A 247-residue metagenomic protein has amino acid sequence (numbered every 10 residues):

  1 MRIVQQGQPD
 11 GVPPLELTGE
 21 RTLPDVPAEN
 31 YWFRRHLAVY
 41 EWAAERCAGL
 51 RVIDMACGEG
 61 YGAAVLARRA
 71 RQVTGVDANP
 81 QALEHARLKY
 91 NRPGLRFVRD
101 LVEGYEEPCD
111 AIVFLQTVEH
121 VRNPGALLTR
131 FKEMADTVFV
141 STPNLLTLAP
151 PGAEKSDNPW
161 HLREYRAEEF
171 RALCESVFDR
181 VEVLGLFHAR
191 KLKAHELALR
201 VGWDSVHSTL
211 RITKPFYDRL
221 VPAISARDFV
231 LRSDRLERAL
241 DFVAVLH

Functional and structural regions predicted by a protein language model:
M1-A111, L115, G125-L128, W160 (+2 more regions): Conserved N-terminal segment of class I S-adenosyl-L-methionine
G62-A63, L146-P150, R190-H195: Short catalytic/ligand-binding loop motif for oxyanion handling, primarily in non-cytosolic enzymes, centered on
L66, F131, C174: Class I S-adenosylmethionine-dependent transferase superfamily signal
L115-V118, S141: Residues lining the SAM
G125-F139: A short glycine-rich, Lys/Arg-flanked "PGG" loop and its adjoining helix->strand segment in the class I
V140-R163: Short, glycine-/aromatic-enriched active-site segment of Class I SAM-dependent methyltransferases
L162-F178: Short alpha-helix
S176-A198: Substrate-binding/catalytic lobe of Class I Rossmann-like enzymes that use SAM or dcSAM, i.e., the mid-to-C-terminal
